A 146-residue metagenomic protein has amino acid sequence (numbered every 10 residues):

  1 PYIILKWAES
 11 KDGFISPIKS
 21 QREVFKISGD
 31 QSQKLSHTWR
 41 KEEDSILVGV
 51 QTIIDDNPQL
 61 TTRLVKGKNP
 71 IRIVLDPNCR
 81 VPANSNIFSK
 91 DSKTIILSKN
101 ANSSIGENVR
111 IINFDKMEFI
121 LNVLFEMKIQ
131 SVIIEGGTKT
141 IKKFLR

Functional and structural regions predicted by a protein language model:
I4-S131, K139-K142: Active-site ligand-binding patch in enzyme domains
